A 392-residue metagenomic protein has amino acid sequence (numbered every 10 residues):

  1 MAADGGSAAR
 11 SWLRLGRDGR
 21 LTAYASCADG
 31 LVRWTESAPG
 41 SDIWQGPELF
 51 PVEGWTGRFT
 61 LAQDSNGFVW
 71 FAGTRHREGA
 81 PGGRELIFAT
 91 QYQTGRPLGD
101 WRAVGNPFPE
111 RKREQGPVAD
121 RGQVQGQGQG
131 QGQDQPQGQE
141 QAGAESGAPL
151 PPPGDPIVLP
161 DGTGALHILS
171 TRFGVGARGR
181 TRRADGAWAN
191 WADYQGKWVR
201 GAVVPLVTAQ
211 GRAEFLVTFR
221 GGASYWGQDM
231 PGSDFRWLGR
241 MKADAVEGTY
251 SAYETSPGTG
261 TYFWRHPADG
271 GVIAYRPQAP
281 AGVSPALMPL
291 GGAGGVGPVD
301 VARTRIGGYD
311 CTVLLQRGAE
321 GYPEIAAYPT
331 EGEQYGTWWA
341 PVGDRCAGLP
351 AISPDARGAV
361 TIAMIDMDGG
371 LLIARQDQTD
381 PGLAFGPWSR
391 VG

Functional and structural regions predicted by a protein language model:
M1-G126, G138-G392: A structural motif
